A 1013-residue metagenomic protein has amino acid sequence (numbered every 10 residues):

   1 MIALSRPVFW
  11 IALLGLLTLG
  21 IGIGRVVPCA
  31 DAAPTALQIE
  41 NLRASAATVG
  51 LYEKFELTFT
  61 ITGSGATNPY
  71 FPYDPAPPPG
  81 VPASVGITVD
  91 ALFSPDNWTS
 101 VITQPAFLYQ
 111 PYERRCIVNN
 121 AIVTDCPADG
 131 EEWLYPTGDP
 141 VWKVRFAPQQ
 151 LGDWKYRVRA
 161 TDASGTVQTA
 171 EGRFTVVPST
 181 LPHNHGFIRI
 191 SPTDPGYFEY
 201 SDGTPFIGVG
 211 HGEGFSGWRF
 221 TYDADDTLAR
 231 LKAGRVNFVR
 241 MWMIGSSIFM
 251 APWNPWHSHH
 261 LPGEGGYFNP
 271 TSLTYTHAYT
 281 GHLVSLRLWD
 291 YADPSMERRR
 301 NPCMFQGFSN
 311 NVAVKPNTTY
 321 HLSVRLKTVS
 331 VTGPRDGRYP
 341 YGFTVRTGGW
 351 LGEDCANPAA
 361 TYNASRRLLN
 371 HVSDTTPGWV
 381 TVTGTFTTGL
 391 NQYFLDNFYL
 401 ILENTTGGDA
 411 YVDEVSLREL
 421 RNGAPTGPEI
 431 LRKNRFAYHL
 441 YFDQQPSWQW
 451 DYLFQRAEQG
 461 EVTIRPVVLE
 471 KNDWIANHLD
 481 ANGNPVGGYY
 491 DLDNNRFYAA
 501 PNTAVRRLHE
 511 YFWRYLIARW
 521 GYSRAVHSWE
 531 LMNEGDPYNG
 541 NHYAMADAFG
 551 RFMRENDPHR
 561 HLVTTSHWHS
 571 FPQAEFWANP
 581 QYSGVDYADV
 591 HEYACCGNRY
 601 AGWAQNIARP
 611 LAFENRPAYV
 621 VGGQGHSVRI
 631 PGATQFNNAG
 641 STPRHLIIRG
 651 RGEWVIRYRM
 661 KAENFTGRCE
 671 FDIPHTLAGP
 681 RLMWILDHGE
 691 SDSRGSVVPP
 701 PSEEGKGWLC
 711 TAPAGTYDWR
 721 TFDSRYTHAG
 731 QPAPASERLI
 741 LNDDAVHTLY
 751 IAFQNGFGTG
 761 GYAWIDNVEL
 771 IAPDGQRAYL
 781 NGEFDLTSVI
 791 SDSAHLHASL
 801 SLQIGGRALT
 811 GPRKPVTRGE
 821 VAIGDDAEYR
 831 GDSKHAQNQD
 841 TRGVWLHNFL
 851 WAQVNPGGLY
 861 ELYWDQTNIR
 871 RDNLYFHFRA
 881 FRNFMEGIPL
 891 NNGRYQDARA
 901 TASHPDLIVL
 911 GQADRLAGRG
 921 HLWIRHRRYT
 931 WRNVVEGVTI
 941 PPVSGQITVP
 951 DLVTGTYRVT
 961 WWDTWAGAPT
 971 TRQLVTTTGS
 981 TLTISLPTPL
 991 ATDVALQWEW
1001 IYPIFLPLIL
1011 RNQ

Functional and structural regions predicted by a protein language model:
A44-P77, V81-T88, E653-R657, P942-S944: Contiguous beta-strand segments within globular domains
G50-E53, G63-G65, P140-A160, T318 (+8 more regions): Short tyrosine-centred short linear motifs in exposed loops/low-complexity segments
L51, A66-F71, P75-V85, V89 (+1 more regions): Ligand-binding face of N-terminal immunoglobulin V-set domains in extracellular IgSF glycoproteins
G86-T88, T161-G165, L181-M304, V329-V382 (+2 more regions): Active-site mouth of glycoside hydrolases
R159-A163, E403, Q754-G756, E999: Beta-strand-rich extracellular modules
F268-L440, N615-L802: Extracellular and organelle-lumenal recognition/adhesion modules and their flexible linkers in secreted
A437, R609-Q624, L796, L800 (+4 more regions): Aromatic- and carboxylate-lined catalytic core of secreted/periplasmic carbohydrate-active enzymes
H542-Q624, S793-R830: Glycoside hydrolase catalytic-domain groove-lining segments
